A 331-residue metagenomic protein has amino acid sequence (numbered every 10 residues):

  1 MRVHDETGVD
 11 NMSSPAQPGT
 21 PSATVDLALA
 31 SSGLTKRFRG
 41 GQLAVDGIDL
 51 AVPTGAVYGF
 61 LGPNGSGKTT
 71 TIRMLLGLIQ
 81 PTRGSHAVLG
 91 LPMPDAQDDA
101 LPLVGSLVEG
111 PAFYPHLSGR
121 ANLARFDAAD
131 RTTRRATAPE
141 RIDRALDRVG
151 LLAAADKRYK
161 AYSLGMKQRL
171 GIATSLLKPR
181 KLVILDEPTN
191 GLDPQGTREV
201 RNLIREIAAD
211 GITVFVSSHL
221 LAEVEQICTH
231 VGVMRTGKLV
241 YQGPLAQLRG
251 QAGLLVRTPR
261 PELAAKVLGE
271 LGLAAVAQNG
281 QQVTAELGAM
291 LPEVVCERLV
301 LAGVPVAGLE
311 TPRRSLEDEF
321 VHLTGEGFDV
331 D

Functional and structural regions predicted by a protein language model:
M1-R37, E326-D331: ABC-family P-loop ATPase nucleotide-binding domain
S13-P21, R144, P244-G250: Short, flexible cytosolic linker that couples an ABC transmembrane/permease module to its adjacent nucleotide-binding
D26-R235, Y241: ABC transporter nucleotide-binding domains
V200-E286: ABC transporter nucleotide-binding domain
G232, H322-G325: Short low-complexity, flexible loop/linker segments enriched in glycine and/or proline with clustered acidic
G253-L323, D331: Short, charged/small-residue-rich alpha-helical element at the C-terminal edge of ABC transporter nucleotide-binding
